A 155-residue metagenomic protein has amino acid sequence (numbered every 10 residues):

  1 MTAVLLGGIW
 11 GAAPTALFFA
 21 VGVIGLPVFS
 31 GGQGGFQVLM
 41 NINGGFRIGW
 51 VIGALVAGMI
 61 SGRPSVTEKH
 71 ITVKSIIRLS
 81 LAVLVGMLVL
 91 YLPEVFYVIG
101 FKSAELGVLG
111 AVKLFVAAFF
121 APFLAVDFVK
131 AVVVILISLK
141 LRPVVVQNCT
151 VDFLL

Functional and structural regions predicted by a protein language model:
M1-M59: Alpha-helical membrane segments and adjacent membrane-interface helices in multi-pass membrane proteins
G32, R63-F153: Membrane-embedded alpha-helical hairpins and interfacial helices in multi-pass inner-membrane proteins
